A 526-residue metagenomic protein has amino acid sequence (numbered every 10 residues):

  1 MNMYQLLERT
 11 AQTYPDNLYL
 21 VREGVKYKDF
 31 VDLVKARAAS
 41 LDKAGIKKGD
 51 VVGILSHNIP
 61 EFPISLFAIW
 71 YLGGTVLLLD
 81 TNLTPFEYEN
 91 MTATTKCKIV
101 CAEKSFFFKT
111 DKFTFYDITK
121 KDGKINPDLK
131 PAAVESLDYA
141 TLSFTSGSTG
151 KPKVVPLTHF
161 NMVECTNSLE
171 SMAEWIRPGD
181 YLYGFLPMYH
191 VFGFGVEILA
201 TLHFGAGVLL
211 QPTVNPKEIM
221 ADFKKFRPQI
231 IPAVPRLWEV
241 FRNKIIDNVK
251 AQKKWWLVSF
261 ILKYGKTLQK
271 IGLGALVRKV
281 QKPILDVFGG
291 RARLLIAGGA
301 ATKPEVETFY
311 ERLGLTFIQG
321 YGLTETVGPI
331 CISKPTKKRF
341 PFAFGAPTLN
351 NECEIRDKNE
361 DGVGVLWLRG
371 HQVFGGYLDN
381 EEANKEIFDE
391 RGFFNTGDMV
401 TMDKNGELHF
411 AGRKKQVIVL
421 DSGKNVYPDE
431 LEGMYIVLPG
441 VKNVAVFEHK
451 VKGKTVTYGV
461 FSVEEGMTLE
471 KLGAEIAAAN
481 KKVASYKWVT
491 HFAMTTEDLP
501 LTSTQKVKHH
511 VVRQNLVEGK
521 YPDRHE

Functional and structural regions predicted by a protein language model:
D16-G45, D50-I59, F67, T84-E89 (+1 more regions): Conserved AMP-binding/adenylate-forming core of the ANL superfamily
L18, N126-F144, K151, W175-Y181: Conserved pre-ATP/AMP-binding loop-to-beta segment of ANL
L20, A44, I64-F67, Y71-E135 (+3 more regions): Structural core segment of the AMP-binding/adenylate-forming
K26-K28, A140-T166: Conserved AMP-binding A3 loop
V100, G370, G375-G376, M399-S485: AMP-binding/adenylate-forming catalytic core of the ANL superfamily
V163-Y181, V191-P283: Conserved AMP-binding/adenylation subdomain of ANL enzymes
I231, L276-L408, K414-V417, K442: Conserved AMP-binding/adenylate-forming
I418, A445-K450, A477-E526: Conserved C-terminal "lid"/linker of ANL adenylate-forming enzymes
